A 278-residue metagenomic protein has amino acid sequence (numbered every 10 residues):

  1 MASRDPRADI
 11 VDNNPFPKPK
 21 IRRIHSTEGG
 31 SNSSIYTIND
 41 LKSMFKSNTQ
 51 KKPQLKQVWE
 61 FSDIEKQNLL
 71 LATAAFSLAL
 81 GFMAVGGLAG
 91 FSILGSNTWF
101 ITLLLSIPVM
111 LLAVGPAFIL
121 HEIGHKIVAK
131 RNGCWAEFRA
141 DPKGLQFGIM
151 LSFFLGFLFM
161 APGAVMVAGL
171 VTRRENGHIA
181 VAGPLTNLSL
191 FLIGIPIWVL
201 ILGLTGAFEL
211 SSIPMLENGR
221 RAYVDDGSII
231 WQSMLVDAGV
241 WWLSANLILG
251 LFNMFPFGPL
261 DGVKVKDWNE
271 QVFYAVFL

Functional and structural regions predicted by a protein language model:
M1-L278: Hydrophobic transmembrane alpha-helices and their immediate loop junctions in multi-pass integral membrane proteins
